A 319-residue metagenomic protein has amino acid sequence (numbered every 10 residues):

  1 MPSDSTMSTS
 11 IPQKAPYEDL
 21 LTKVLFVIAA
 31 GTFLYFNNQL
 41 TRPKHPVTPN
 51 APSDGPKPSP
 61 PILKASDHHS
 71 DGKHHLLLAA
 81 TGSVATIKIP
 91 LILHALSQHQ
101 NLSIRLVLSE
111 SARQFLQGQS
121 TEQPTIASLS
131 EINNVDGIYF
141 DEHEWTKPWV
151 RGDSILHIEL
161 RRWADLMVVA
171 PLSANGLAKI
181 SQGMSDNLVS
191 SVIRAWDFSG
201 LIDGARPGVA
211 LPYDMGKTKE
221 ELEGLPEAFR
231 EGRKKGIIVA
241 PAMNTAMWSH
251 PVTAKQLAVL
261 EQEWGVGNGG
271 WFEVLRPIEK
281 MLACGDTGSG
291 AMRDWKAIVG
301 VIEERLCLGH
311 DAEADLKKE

Functional and structural regions predicted by a protein language model:
P2-G236, T245-E319: A cross-family phosphate/adenosyl-ligand binding-site feature
A242: Active-site glycine-centered loops adjacent to acidic/histidine catalytic or metal-binding residues that shape
